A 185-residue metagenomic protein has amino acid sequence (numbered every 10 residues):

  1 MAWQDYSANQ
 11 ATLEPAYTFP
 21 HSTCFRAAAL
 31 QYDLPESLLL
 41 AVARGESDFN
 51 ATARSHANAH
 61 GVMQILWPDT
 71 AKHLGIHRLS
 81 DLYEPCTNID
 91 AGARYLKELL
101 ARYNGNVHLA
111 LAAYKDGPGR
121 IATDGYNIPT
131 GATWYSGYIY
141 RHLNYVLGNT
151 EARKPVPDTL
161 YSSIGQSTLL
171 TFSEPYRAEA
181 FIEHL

Functional and structural regions predicted by a protein language model:
A2-F49, A93, N149-T150: Export/targeting segments at the very N-terminus of extracytoplasmic proteins
L34-P35, N106, E174: Helix N-cap / loop-to-helix initiation motif
D48-R54, L99, P118-D124: Secretory-pathway/luminal and periplasmic proteins that interact with or process carbohydrate-rich
H56-I76, A91-K97, A112, Y135-I139: Substrate-binding/active-site groove segments that recognize and process beta-1,4-linked N-acetyl-hexosamine
H77-N88: A short, structured beta-strand-centered segment in the mid-to-C-terminal lobe of catalytic cores from group-transfer
G105, L109-R153: Catalytic and substrate-binding regions of cell-wall glycan-acting enzymes that process beta-1,4-linked
R153-L185: Solvent-exposed beta-strand motifs enriched in subsets of small alpha/beta binding domains, especially certain
